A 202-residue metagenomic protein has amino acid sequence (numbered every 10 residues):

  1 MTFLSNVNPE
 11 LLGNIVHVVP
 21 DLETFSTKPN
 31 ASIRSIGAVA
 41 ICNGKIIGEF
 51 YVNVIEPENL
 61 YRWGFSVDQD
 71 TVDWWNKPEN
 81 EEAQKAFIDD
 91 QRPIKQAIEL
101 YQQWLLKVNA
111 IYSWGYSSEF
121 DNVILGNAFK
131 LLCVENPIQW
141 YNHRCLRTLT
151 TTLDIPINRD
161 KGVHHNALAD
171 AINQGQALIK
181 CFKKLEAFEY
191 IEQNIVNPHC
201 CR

Functional and structural regions predicted by a protein language model:
T2-N8, Y190, R202: Intrinsically disordered, low-complexity terminal extensions that flank but exclude the folded catalytic cores
L4, E10-G115: Conserved non-catalytic scaffold segment of RNase H-like nuclease domains
S26-K28, T150, G175: Hydrophobic positions within alpha-helical membrane elements
K85-I88, L132-I138, K161: Short, polar/flexible loop-turn hinges at active-site or ligand-entry regions and domain interfaces
I94-Y101, D121-I124, A128, C145: Amphipathic alpha-helical interface surfaces
L105, E119-W140: Substrate-recognition/cap helix-loop segment adjacent to the acidic, metal-dependent catalytic center of Asp-based
Y112-E119, V123-I124, P156-R202: Acidic, Mg2+-coordinating catalytic module of metal-dependent nucleases/exonucleases that use a two-metal-ion mechanism
P137-I157: Short, flexible loop segments at boundaries between secondary-structure elements
